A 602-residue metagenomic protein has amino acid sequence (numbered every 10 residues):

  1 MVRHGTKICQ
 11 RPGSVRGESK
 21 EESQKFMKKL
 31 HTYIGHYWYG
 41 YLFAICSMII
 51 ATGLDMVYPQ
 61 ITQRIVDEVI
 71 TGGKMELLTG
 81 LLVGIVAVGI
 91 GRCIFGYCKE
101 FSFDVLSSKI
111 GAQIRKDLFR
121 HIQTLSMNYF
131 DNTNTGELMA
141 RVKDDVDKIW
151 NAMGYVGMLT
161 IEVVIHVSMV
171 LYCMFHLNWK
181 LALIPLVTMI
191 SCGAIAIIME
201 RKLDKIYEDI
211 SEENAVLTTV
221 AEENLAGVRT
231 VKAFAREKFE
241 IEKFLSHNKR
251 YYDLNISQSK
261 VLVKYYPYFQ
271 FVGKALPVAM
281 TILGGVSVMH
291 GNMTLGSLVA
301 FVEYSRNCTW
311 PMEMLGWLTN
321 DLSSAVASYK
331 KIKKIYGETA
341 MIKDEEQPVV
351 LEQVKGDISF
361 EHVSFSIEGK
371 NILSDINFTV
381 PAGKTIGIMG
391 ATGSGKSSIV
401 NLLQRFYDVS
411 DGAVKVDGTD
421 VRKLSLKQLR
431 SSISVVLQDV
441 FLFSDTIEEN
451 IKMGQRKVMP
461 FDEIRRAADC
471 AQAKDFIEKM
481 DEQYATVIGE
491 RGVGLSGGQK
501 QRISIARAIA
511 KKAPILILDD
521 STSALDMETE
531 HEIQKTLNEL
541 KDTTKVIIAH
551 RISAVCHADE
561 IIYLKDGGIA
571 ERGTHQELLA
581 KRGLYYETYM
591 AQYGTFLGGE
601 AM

Functional and structural regions predicted by a protein language model:
M1-V57, T62, I70-L82, G91 (+14 more regions): Membrane-integrated ABC transporters
R11-E18, G72, S108, K116-A140 (+6 more regions): Short intracellular "coupling" helices and adjacent cytoplasmic loop segments at the cytosolic face of multi-pass
H36, G40-G53, V83, V88-I94 (+2 more regions): Transmembrane helices of ABC transporter permease
H36, M127-N128, D144-M153, G157 (+8 more regions): An intracellular "coupling" helix at the cytosolic face of ABC transporter transmembrane type-1 domains
A51, D55-P59, A87-S107, T188-L203 (+7 more regions): Alpha-helical transmembrane segments
G73-G80, C173-T188, S257-K330, I335-Y336: Helix-loop-helix
G337, D344-E345, L351-M602: ABC-type nucleotide-binding domain
